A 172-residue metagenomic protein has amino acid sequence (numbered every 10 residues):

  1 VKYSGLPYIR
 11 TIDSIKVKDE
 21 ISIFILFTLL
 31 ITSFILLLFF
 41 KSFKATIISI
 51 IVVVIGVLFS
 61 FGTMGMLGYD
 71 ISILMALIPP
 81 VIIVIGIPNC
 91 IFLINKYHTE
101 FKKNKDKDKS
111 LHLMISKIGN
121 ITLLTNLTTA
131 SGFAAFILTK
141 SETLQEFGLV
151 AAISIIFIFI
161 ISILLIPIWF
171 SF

Functional and structural regions predicted by a protein language model:
K2-F172: Membrane-embedded transmembrane helical bundles of large multi-pass transporters/channels
